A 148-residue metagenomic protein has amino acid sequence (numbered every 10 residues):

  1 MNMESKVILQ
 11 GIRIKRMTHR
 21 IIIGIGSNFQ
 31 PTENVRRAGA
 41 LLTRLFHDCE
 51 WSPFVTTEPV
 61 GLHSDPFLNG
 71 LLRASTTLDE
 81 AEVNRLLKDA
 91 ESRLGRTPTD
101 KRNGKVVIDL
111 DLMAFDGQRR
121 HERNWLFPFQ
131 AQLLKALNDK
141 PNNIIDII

Functional and structural regions predicted by a protein language model:
M1-R16: N-terminal amphipathic/basic-hydrophobic helices that include classical n-h-c signal peptides and signal-anchor
I12-R16, N28, H63-S64: Short, surface-exposed loop and linker segments with low hydrophobicity and enrichment for Pro/Ser/Thr
T18-I22: Extreme N-terminal starter segment of soluble prokaryotic enzymes
I25-S27, L72-L78, A114-G117: Short beta-strand-to-loop capping motifs
Q30-E33: Short N-terminal binding/cap micro-motifs at the start of the first secondary-structure element
R36-D79: Short, surface-exposed acidic-centric catalytic microdomains
V60-F67, A81-N84, D89-I148: Flexible, gly/pro- and Lys/Arg-enriched active-site loops
